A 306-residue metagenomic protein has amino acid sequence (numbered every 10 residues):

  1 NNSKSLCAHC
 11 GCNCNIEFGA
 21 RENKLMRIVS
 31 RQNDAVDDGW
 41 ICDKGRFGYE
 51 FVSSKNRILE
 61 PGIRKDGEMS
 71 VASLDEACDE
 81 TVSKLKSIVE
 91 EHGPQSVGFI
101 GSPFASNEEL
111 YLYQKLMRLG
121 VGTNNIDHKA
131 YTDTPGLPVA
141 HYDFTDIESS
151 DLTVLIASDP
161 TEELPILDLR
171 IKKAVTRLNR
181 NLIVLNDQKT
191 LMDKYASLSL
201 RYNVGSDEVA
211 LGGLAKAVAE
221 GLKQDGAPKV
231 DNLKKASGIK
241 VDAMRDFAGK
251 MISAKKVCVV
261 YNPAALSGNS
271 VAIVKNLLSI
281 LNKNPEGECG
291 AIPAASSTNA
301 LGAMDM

Functional and structural regions predicted by a protein language model:
N1-M306: Catalytic alpha/large subunits of respiratory electron-transfer oxidoreductases, centered on bis-MGD molybdoenzymes
